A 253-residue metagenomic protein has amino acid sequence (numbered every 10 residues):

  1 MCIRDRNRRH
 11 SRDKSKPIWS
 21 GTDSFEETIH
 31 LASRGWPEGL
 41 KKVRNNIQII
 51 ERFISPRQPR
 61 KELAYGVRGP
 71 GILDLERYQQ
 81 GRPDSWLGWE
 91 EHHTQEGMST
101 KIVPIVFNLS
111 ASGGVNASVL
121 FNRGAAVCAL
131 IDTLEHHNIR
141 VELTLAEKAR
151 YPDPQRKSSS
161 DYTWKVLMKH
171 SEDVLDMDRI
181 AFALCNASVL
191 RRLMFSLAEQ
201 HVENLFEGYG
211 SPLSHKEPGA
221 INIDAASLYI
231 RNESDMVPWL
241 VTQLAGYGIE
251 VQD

Functional and structural regions predicted by a protein language model:
M1-P104, L109-D253: Acidic, low-complexity intrinsically disordered regions
